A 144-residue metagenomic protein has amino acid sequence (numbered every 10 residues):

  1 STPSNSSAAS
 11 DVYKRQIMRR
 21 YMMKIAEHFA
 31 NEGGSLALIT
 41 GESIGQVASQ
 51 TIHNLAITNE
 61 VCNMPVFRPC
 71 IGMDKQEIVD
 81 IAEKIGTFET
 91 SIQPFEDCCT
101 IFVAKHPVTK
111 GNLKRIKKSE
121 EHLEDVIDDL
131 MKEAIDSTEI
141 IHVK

Functional and structural regions predicted by a protein language model:
S1-A9, Y13: Single conserved hydrophobic/aromatic residue that forms the stacking wall/gate of nucleotide- or nucleobase-binding
S10, S49-I52, L113: Short acidic, glycine/serine/threonine-rich loops at helix termini
R15-I85, L130-V143: Active-site adenylate/phosphate-handling loop in enzymes that bind or generate adenylated species
G34, F95-C98: A generic structural signal for well-ordered coil/turn residues at beta-strand boundaries that shape enzyme active-site
G41-E42, Q93-F95: Short catalytic/ligand-gating loop segments at beta-alpha or beta-beta junctions within enzyme catalytic domains
G86-P94: A short alpha-helix-loop-beta-strand transition element characteristic of N-terminal alpha/beta dinucleotide-binding
C98-L113: A charged, well-structured terminal subsegment
T109-I141: Flexible C-terminal active-site loop/helix
